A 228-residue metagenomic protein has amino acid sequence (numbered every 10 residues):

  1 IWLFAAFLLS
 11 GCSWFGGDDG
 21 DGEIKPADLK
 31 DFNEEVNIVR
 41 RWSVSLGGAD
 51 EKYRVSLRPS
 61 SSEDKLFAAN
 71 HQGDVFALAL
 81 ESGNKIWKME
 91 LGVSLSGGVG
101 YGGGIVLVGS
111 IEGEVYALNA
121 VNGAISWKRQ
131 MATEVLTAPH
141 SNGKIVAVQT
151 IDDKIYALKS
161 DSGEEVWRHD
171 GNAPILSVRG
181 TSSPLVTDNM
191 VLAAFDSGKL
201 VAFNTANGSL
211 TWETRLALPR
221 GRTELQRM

Functional and structural regions predicted by a protein language model:
L9-G11: C-terminal motif of bacterial Sec signal peptides marking the signal peptidase cleavage site
S13-G16: Bacterial signal peptide processing site
G20, E35-S60, W87-G103, I125-N142 (+2 more regions): Extracytoplasmic beta-rich repeat domains
N70, S110-I111, T150-I151, F195-D196: Structural signature of WD-repeat beta-propellers
N70-G83: Beta-propeller domains
A79-S82, N119-N122, K159-G163, N204-G208: Short loop/turn segments that connect beta-strands within beta-propeller blades
